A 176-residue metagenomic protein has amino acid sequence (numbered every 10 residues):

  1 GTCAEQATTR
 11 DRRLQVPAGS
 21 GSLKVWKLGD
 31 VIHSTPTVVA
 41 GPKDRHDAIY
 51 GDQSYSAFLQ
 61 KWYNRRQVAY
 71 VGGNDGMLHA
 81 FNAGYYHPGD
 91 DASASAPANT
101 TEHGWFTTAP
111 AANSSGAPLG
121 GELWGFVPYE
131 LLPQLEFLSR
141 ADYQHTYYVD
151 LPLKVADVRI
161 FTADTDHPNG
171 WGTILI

Functional and structural regions predicted by a protein language model:
G1-I176: A fold-level detector for beta-propeller and closely related beta-sheet-rich head/sensor domains
